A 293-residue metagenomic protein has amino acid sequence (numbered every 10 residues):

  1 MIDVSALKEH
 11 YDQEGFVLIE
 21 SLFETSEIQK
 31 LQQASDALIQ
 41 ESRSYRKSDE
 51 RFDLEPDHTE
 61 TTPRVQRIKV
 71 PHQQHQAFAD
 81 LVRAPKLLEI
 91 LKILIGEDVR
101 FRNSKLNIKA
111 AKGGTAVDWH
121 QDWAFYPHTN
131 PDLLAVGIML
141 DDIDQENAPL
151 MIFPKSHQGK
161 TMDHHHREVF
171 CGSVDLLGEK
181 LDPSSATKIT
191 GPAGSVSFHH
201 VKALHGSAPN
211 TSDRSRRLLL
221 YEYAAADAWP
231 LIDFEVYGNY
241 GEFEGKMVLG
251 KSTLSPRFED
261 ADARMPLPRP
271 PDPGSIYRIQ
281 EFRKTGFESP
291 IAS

Functional and structural regions predicted by a protein language model:
M1-E14, E20-W119, A124-H128: Non-heme Fe(II)-dependent double-stranded beta-helix
A34-E41, E97, I143-E146, G159 (+1 more regions): Phosphate/oxyanion-binding loops and surfaces in catalytic or ligand/nucleic-acid-binding neighborhoods
E41, K47-D53, A203-S293: Non-heme Fe(II)/2-oxoglutarate
D118-Q121, I138, D175-L177: Active-site glycine-rich loop that binds ribose-phosphate moieties when present
D122-A124, L133, L204-N210: Glycine-rich phosphate/pyrophosphate-binding beta-alpha loops
P127-Q145, T190-G191, E222-A225: Short, conserved beta-strand element in jelly-roll/cupin
I143-A208, A228: Double-stranded beta-helix
